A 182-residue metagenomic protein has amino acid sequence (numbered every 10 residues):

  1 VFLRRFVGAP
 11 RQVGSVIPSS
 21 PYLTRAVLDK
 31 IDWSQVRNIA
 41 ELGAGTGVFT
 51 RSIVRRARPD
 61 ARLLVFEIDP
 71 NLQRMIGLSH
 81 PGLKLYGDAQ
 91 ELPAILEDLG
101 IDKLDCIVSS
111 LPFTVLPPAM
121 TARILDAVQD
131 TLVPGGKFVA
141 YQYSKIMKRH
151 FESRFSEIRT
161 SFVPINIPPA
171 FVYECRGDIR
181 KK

Functional and structural regions predicted by a protein language model:
V1-S34: Class I SAM-dependent methyltransferase Rossmann-like catalytic core, especially the SAM/SAH-binding loop
Q35-G45: Conserved class I S-adenosyl-L-methionine
G47-R51: Glycine-rich SAM-binding Motif I of class I
R62-E67: Conserved SAM-binding motif I beta-strand of class I
N71-L99: S-adenosyl-L-methionine
A122-P134: A short glycine-rich, Lys/Arg-flanked "PGG" loop and its adjoining helix->strand segment in the class I
P134-Q142: Conserved beta-strand signature within the Rossmann-like core of class I S-adenosyl-L-methionine
F162-K182: Core SAM-dependent methyltransferase catalytic element
